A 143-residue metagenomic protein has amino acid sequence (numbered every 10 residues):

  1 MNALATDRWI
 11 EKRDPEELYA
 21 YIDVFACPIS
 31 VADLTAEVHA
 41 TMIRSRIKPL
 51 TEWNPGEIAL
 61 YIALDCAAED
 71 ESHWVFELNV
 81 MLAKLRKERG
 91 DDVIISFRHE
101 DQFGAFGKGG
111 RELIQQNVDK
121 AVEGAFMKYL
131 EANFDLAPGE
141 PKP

Functional and structural regions predicted by a protein language model:
M1-A36, E131-P143: A structural "domain/chain start" motif
K12-D14, N54-G56, D70-S72: Solvent-exposed loop and beta-edge segments used for protein-protein assembly and interaction
S30, T51, G107-G110: Alpha-helix initiation/capping motif
I47-I58: Short acidic low-complexity segments
I58-P141: Amphipathic beta-strand/beta-sheet edge segments enriched in Tyr/Trp
